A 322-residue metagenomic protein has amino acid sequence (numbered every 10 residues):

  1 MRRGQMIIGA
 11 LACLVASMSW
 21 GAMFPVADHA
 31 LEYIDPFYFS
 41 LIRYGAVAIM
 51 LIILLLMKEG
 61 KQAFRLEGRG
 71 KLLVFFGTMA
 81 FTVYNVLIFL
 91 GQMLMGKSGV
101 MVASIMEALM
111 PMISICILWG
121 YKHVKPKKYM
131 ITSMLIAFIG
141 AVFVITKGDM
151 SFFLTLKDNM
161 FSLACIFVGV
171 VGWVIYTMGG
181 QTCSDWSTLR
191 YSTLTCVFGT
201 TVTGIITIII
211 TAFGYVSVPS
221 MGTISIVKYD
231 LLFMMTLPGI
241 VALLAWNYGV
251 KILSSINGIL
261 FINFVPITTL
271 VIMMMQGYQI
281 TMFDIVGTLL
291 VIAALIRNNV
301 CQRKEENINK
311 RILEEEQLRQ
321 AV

Functional and structural regions predicted by a protein language model:
M1-L41, L154-T182, I205, T269-I272 (+1 more regions): Glycine-/small-residue-enriched transmembrane alpha-helix faces in small-molecule transporters and effluxers
I7-A12, Y38-I53, M57, K71 (+6 more regions): Hydrophobic alpha-helical transmembrane segments of multi-pass integral membrane proteins, especially transporters
S19-I34, I42, A46, N85-S98 (+4 more regions): Juxtamembrane C-cap of transmembrane helices in multi-pass membrane transport proteins
G21, P25, I52, T78-T82 (+6 more regions): Hydrophobic/small/kink-forming positions within alpha-helical transmembrane segments of polytopic membrane proteins
M23, L56-M101, M234-L253: Specific transmembrane alpha-helical segments of multi-pass solute transporters/efflux pumps, especially DMT/EamA
Y38-I49, I88-K125, S255-M273: Specific alpha-helical transmembrane segments that line the substrate/conduction pathway and gating interfaces
Y44, V124, Y129, V227-Y229 (+1 more regions): C-terminal-most transmembrane helix of multi-pass membrane proteins
F64-G68, M101-E107, H123-F143, L156-S162 (+1 more regions): Loop-to-transmembrane alpha-helix entry segments
